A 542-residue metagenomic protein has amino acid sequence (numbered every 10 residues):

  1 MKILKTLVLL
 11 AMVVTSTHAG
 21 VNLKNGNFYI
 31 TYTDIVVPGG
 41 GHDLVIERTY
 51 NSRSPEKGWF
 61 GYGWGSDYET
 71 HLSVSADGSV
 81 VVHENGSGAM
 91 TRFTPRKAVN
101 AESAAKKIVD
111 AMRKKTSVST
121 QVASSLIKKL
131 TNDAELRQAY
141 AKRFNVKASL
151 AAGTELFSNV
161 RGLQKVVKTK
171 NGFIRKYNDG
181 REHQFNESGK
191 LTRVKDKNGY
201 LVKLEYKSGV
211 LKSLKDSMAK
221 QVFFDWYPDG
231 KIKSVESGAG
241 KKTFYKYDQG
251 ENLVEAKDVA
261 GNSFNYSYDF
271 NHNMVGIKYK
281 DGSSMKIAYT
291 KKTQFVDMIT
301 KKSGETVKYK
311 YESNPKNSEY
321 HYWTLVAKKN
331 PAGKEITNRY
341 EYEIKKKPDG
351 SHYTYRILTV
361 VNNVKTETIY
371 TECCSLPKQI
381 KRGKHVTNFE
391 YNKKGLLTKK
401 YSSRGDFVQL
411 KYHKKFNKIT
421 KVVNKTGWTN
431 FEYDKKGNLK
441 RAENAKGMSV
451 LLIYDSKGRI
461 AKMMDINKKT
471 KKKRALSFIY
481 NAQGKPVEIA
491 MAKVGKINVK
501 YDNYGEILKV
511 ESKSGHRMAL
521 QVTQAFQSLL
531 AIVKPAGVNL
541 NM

Functional and structural regions predicted by a protein language model:
K2-L9: Sec-dependent signal peptide recognition, specifically the positively charged N-region followed immediately by
T15-V21: Sec/Tat signal peptide C-region and signal peptidase I cleavage site
G20, T31, S52, I507-V510: Short, low-complexity export/processing leader segments characterized by acidic and small residues
V21-G39: Short N-terminal segments immediately surrounding and downstream of signal-peptide cleavage
N22-K24, I46, Y62, S79-H83 (+1 more regions): Extended charged/polar low-complexity repeat regions
D34-P38, L72-S73, V82-H83: A general structural signal for short secondary-structure junctions and capping/turn motifs
V45-L72, A76: N-terminal, post-signal-peptide region of Sec/Tat-exported proteins
